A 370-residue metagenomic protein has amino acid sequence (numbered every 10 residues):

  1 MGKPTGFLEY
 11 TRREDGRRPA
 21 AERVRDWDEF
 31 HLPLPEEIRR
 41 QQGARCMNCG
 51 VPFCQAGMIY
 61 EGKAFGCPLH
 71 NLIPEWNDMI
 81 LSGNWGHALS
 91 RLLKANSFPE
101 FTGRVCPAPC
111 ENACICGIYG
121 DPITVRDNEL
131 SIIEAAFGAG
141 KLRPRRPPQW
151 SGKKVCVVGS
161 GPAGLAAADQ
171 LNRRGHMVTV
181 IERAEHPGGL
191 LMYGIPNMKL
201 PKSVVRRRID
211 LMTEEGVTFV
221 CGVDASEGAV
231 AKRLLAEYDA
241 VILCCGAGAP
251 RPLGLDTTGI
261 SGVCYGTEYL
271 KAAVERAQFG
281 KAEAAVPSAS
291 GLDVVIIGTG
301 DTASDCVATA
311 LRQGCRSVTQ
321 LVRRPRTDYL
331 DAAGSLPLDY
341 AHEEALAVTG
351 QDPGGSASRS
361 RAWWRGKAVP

Functional and structural regions predicted by a protein language model:
L8-F30: Short, contiguous pre-domain boundary segments
R25-I38, A64-F65, L69-R104, A108 (+2 more regions): Ferredoxin-type iron-sulfur electron-transfer modules in oxidoreductases and energy-metabolism complexes
C46-C49, C54-M58, C67, T102-C106 (+2 more regions): Short cysteine clusters
S131-Q149, R207-E227, P250-Q313: Glycine-rich dinucleotide-binding loop and its adjacent helix/turn
K154-T179, T302-L311: N-terminal Rossmann-like FAD-binding beta1-loop-alpha1 element of flavoenzymes
A163, H186, G248, T302 (+1 more regions): Conserved Rossmann-like nucleotide-cofactor binding loop
H176-M192, V318-D328: Glycine-rich FAD pyrophosphate-binding loop
S203-P252, E275-A284, R312-P370: A Rossmann-like FAD-binding core segment of flavoenzymes
